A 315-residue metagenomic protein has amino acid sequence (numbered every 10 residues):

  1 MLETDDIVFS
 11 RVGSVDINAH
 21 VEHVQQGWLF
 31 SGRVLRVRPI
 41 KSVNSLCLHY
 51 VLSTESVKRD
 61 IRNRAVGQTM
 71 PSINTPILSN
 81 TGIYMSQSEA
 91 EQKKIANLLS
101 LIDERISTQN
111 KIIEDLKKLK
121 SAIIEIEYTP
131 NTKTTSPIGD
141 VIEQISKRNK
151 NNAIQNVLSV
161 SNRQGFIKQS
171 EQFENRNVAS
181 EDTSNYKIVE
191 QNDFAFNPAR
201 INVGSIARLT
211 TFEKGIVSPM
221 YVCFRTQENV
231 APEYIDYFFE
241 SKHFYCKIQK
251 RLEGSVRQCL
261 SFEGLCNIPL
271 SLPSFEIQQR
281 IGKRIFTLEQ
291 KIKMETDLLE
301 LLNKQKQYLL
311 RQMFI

Functional and structural regions predicted by a protein language model:
M1-E55, S184-F244: A short beta-sheet element
M1-I7, G139-K150, Q155, V160-Q191 (+1 more regions): Sequence-specific dsDNA recognition surfaces
G13, L98-S100, E104, R200 (+1 more regions): Short, surface-exposed secondary-structure boundary micro-motifs
G27-L35, E55, V66-A90, A199 (+2 more regions): A short glycine-rich beta-alpha junction/loop motif
N80, Y84, I126-K150, S271: Non-catalytic DNA-recognition/assembly elements of restriction-modification systems
E91-N97, Q279-R280: Short, solvent-exposed linear patches
L101-E104, T108-P137, D297-I315: Short amphipathic coiled-coil heptad-repeat segments
S180-T183, F275, F286: Short, solvent-exposed loop/turn positions at domain surfaces that link secondary-structure elements or cap domain
